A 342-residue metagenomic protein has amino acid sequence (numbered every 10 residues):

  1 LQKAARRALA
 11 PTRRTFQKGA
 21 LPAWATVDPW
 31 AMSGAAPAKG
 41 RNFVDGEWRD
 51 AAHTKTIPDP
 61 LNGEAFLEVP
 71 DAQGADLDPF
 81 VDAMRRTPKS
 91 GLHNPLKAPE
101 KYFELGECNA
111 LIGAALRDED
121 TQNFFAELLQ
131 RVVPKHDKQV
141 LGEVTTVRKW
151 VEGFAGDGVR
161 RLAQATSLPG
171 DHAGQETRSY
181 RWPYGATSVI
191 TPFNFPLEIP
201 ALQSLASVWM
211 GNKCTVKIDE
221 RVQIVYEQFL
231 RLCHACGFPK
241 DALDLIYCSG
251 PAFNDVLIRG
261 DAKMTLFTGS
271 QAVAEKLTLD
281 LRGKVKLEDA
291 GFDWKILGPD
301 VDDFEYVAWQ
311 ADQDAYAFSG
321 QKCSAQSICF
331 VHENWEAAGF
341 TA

Functional and structural regions predicted by a protein language model:
A5-V69, G106-L111, G142-T145, K149 (+2 more regions): Terminal low-complexity tails and localization/encapsulation signals of metabolic enzymes
A38, R181-T187, M210-N212, P239-D241 (+4 more regions): Short coil/turn connectors at secondary-structure junctions
G63, L129, G211, L243 (+3 more regions): Residue-level signal for inorganic ion chemistry
G63-L162: Glycine-rich loop-to-alpha-helix module at the N-terminal edge of alpha/beta enzyme cores
A114, A235-G237, G260, Q271-A342: ALDH superfamily catalytic-core signature
Q164-K240: Conserved small-residue-rich beta-alpha loop and adjacent elements that most often cradle the phosphate/pyrophosphate
E176-T177, D244-L266: A structured beta-alpha segment of the ubiquitous adenosine-cofactor-binding alpha/beta core
A206-V208, V256, L277: Hydrophobic/aromatic ligand-binding patch that stacks against planar heteroaromatic rings of cofactors or nucleotides
